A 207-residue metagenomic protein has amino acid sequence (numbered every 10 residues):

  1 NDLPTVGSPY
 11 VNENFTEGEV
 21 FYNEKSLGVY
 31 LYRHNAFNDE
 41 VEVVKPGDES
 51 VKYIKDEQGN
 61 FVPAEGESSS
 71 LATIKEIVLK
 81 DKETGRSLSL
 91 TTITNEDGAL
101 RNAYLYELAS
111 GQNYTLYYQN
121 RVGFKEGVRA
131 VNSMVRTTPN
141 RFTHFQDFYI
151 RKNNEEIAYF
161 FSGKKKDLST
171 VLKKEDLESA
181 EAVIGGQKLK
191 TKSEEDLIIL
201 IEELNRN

Functional and structural regions predicted by a protein language model:
N1-Y10: Sec-dependent signal peptide cleavage junction
T5-V6, E17, K25, V29 (+1 more regions): Generic hydrophobic/packing signal
N12-E19, Y114: Short, hydrophobic/aromatic-rich segments at coil-to-beta transitions
F21-G163: Aromatic-patch recognition
Y159-N207: Long, compositionally biased interface segments
